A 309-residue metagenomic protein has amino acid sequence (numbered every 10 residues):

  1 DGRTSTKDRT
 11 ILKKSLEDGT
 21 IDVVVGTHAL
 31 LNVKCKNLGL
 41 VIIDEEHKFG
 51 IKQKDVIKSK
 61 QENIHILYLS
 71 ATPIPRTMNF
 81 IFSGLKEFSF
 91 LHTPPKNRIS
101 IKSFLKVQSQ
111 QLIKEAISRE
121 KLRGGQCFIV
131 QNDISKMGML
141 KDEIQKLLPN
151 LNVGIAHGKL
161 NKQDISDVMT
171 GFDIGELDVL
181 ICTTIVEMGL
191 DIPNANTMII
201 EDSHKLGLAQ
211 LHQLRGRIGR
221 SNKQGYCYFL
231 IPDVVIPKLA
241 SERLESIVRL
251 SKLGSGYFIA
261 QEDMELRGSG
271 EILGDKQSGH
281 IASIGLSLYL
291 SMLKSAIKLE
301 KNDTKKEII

Functional and structural regions predicted by a protein language model:
D1-T4, T93-P95, H157-G158: A short hydrophobic beta-strand->loop->alpha-helix junction that borders the nucleotide-binding pocket of P-loop NTPases
G2, H28, H47, A71-P73 (+4 more regions): Conserved H-loop
G2-V24, L31-L38, N161-V179: Conserved motor-coupling elements within RecA-like helicase/translocase cores
R3, S15, I57-K60, I81 (+5 more regions): Amphipathic alpha-helical segments that mediate coupling or scaffolding at interfaces
V25-G26, I42-I43, C182, I200: Hydrophobic residues in beta-strands of the RecA-like P-loop NTPase core, especially within AAA+ ATPase
N32-K36, E46-Q61, L140, I165 (+2 more regions): Conserved ATPase-coupling elements of RecA-like P-loop NTPase cores
C35-Q126: Post-DEXD/H (motif II) to motif III coupling segment of the RecA-like Helicase ATP-binding lobe
Q110-F128, N132, K136-M139, E143-I309: C-terminal helicase module of SF1/SF2 nucleic-acid helicases/translocases
